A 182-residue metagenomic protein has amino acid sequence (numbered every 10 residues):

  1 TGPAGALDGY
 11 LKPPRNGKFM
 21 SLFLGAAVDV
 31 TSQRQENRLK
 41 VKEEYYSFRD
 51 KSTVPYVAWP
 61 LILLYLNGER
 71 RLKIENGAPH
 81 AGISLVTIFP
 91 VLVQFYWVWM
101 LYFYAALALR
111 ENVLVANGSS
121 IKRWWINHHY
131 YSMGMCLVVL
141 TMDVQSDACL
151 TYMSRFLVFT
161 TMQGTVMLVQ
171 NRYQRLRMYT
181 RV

Functional and structural regions predicted by a protein language model:
G2-V182: Eukaryotic polytopic
